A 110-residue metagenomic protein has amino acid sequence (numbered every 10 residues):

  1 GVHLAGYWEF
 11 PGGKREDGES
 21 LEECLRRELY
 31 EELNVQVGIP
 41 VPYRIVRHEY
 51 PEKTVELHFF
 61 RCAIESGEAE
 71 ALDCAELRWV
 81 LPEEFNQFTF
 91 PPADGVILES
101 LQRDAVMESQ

Functional and structural regions predicted by a protein language model:
G1-E31: Conserved Nudix-box catalytic region and its N-terminal flanking loop in Nudix hydrolases and closely related
A5, R61, E70-Q110: Nudix hydrolase/Nudix homology domain
R15-E16, H48-E49, E84-N86: Short histidine/acidic/glycine/proline-rich micro-motifs that form metal- and phosphate-coordinating active-site loops
E22, K53, P91-G95: A structural signal for well-ordered alpha-helical scaffolds and beta->alpha junctions
E32-I39: Short secondary-structure junctions
Q36, I45-A69, E76-R78, E99-L101: Active-site-adjacent beta-strand/loop module that shapes the phosphate/pyrophosphate-binding cleft
